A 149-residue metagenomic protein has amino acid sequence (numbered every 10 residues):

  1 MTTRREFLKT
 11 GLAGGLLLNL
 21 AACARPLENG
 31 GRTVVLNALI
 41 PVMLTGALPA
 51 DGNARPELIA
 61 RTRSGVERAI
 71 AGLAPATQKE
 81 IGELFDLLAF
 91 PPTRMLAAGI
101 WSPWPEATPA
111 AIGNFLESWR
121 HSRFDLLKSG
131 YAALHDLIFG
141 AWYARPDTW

Functional and structural regions predicted by a protein language model:
M1-L18: N-terminal secretory signal peptides and thylakoid transit peptides that target proteins across membranes
P26-N29: Ser/Thr/Pro/Gly-rich low-complexity linker/stalk segments immediately outside membranes or between
G31-A141: Flexible, low-complexity segments enriched for small/polar residues
A144-W149: Short, functional C-terminal segments
